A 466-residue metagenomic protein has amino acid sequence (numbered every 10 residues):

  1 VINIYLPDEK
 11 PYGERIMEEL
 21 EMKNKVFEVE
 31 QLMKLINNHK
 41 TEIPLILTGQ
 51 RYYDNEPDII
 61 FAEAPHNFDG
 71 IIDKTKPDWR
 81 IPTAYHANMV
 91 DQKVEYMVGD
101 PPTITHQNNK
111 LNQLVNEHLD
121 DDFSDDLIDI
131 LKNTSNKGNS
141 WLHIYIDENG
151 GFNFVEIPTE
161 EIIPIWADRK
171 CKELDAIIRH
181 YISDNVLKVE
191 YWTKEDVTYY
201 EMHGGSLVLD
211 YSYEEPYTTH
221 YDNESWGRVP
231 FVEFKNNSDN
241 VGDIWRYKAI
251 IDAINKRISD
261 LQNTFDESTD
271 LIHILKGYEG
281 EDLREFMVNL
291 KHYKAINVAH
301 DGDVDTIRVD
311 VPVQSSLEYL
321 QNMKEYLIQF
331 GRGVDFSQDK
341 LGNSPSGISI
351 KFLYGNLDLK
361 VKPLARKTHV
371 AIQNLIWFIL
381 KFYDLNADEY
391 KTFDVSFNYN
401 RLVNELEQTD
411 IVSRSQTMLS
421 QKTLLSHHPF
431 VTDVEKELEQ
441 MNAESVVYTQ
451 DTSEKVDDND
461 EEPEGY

Functional and structural regions predicted by a protein language model:
V1-K10, D252-Q262, D266, A443-Y466: Glycine- and charge-rich intrinsically disordered segments
V1-V155, E464: Extended, helix-rich architectural segments
K40, Y53-D54, E63, V98-G99 (+4 more regions): Conserved aromatic-histidine-acidic binding/catalytic patches
I43, D121-D126, T134-W141, R257-E281 (+7 more regions): Short secondary-structure junctions and interdomain/linker hinges
Q107-L111, L119-L127, T134, R246 (+5 more regions): Short amphipathic alpha-helical segments
L131, S135-D239: Extended, regular secondary-structure scaffolds
E215-S349: Extended, charged amphipathic alpha-helical segments
V288-N297, S315, N322-Y466: C-terminal helix-loop subdomains that flank or include functional centers
